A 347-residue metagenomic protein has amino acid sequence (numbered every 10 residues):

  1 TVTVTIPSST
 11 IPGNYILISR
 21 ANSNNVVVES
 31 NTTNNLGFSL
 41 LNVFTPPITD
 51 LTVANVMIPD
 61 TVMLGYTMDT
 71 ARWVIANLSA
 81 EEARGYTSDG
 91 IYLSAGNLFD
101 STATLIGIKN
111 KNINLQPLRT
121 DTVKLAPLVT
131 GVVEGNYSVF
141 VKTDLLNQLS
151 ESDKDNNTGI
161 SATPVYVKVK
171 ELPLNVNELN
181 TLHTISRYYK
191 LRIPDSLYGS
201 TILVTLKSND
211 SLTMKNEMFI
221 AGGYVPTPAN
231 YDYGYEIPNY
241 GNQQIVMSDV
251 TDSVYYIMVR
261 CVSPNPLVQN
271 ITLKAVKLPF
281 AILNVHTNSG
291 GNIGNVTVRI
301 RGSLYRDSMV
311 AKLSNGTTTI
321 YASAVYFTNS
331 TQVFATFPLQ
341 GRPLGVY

Functional and structural regions predicted by a protein language model:
T1-S196, S211, D252-V254, V262-K277 (+3 more regions): Extracellular/luminal regions of secreted and cell-surface proteins that mediate adhesion/ECM remodeling
I75-A76, L93, G294-R306: A short glycine/threonine-centered beta-strand motif
S88-Y92, F140, T205, E217-A221 (+1 more regions): Beta-strand signatures of extracellular beta-sandwich domains
N110, F219-T272, S330-V346: Noncatalytic accessory or regulatory domains flanking protease catalytic cores in secreted, cell-surface, and selected
V141, G290, V296-R301, A311 (+2 more regions): A structural motif
L197, D210-M214, S303-S308: Short proline/glycine-enriched turn/loop motifs at strand-loop junctions of beta-rich domains
S200-N209: A short beta-strand element within beta-rich, extracytoplasmic domains of secreted/secretory-pathway proteins
G302-Y305, L313-I320: Ser/Thr/Gly-rich low-complexity blocks that favor extended beta-strand/coil architectures
